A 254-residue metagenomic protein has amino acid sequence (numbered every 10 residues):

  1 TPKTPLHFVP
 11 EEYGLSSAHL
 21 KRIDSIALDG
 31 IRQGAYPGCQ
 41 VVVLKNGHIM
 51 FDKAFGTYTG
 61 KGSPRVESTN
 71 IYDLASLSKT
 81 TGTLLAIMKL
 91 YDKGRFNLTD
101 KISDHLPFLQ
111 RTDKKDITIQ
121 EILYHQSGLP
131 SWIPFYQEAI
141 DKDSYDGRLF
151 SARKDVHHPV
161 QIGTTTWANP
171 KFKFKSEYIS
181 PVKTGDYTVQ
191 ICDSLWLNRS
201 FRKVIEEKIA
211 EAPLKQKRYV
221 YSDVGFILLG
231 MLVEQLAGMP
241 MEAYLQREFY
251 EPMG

Functional and structural regions predicted by a protein language model:
T1-K3: C-terminal non-catalytic regions of proteins with extracellular/luminal or membrane-system context
Y13-L74, R95-N97, K203-E211: Short, conserved catalytic-motif segment at the N-terminal edge
L20, D24, L28, L84 (+7 more regions): Extracytoplasmic/secreted envelope proteins and their assembly/folding machinery, especially bacterial periplasmic
D52-F55, W132-E138, Q246: Short, solvent-exposed loop/turn and secondary-structure capping segments
G60-Y221: Active-site-proximal loop and beta-strand segments within enzyme catalytic domains
L90, G230-Q235: Well-ordered alpha-helical scaffold segments within catalytic/enzyme domains
